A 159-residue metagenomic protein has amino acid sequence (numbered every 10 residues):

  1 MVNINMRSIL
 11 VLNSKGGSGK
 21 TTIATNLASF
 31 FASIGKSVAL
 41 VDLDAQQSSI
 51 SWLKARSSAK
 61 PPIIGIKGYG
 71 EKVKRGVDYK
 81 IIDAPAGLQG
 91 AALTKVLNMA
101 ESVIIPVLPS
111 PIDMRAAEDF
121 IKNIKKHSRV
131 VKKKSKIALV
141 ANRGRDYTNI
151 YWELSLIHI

Functional and structural regions predicted by a protein language model:
V2-S18, T25-G90, T94, N98: P-loop/Walker-type NTP enzyme "switch/lid" segment
S37-V38, K80, V103, S135-I137: Hydrophobic anchor at the start of a short beta-strand that flanks the dinucleotide cofactor-binding loop
Q47, L88-Q89, P111-D113, Y147: Catalytic P-loop NTPase motifs of RecA-like helicase/translocase cores
A55-A59, K122-I124, S155: Short, hinge-like loop/turn segments at secondary-structure boundaries
A92-S110: Inter-motif core of Ras-like GTPase G domains
L108, A138-W152: G-domain G4 guanine-recognition motif of GTPases
E118-V131: Conserved C-terminal guanine-recognition region of P-loop GTPase G domains, centered on the G4
I157-I159: Conserved small/polar residues in nucleotide/adenosyl-binding loops
